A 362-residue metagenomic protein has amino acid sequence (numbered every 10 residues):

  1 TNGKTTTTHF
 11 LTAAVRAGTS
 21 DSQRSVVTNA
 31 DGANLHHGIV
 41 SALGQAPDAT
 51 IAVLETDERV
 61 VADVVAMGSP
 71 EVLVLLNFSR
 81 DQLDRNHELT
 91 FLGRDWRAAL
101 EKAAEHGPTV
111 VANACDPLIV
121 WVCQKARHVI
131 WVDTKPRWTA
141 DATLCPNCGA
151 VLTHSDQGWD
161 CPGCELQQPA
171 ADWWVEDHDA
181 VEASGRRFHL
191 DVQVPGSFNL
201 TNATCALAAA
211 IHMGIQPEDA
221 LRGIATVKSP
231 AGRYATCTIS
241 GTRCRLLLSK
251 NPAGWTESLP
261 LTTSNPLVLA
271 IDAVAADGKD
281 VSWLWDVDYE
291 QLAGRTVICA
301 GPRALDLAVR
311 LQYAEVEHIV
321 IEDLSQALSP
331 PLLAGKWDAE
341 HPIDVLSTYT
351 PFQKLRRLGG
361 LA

Functional and structural regions predicted by a protein language model:
T1-L11: Glycine-rich phosphate-binding P-loop
G3, D57-R59, F78-D81, D116-P117 (+3 more regions): Short glycine-rich anion-binding loops that position phosphate/pyrophosphate groups of nucleotides and phosphorylated
A13-S25, R310-E317: Short helix-loop-beta junction
R16-D177, F188, G196-T204, P217-D219: ATP-dependent carboxylate-amine ligase catalytic core
S22-S25, S184-V192, C237-T242: Glycine/charged-rich beta-loop-alpha catalytic/anionic-binding loops adjacent to active sites
P146-G149, C161-Q168, I211-Q216, R222-A362: ATP-dependent carboxylate-amine ligase
D191-L200, T204, A208-H212, C237: Extended interfacial segments that mediate partner engagement and assembly in macromolecular machines
